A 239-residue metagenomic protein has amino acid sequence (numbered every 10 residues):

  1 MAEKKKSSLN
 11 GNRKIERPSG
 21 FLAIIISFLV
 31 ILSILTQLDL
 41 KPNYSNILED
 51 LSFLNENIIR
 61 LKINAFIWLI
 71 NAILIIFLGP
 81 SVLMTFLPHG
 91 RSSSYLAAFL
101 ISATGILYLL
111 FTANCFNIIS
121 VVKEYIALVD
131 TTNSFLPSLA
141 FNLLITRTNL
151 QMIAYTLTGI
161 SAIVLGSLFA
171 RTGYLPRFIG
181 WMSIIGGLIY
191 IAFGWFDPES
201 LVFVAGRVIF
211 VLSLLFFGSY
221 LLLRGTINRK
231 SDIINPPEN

Functional and structural regions predicted by a protein language model:
A2-N239: Hydrophobic, aromatic-enriched alpha-helical segments typical of multi-pass transmembrane helices
